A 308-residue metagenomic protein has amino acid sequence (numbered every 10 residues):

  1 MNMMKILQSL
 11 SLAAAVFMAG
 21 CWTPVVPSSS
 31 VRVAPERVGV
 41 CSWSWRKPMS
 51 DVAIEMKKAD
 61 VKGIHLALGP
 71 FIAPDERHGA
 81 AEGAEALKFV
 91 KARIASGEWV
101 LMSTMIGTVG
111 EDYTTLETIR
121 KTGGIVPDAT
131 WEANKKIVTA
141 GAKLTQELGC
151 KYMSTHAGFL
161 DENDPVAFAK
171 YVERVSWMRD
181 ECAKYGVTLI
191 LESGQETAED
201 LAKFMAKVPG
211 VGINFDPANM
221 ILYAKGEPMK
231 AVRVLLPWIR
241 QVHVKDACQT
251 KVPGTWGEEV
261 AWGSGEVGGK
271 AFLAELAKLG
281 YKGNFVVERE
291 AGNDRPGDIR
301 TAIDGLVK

Functional and structural regions predicted by a protein language model:
M1-L10: Bacterial N-terminal signal peptides that target proteins for export
S9-G20: Bacterial N-terminal signal peptides
C21-Q146, A183, I303-K308: N-terminal pre-domain/capping segments
W22, G110-G212: Active-site acidic/histidine proton-transfer and metal-coordination neighborhood in alpha/beta enzyme cores
T23-R37, R46-K62, G149, S176 (+2 more regions): Histidine-acidic metal/acid-base catalytic patches
V40-S44, L66-P70, S103-T108, T155-A157 (+4 more regions): A cross-domain feature marking catalytic cores of carbohydrate-active enzymes and several ubiquitous metabolic/repair
I72-R77, D112-T114, D161-P165, L222-Y223 (+1 more regions): A short acidic, helix-capping loop that chelates divalent metal ions and anchors anionic groups
H78-E85, T118-A133, N163-R174, E196 (+3 more regions): Alpha-helix N-cap and loop-to-helix initiation/capping positions
